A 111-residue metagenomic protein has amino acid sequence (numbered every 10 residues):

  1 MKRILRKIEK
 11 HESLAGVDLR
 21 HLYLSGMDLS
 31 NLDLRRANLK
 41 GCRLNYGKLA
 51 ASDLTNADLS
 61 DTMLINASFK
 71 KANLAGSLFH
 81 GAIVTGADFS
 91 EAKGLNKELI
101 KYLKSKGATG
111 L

Functional and structural regions predicted by a protein language model:
M1-L111: Tandem repeat scaffolds
